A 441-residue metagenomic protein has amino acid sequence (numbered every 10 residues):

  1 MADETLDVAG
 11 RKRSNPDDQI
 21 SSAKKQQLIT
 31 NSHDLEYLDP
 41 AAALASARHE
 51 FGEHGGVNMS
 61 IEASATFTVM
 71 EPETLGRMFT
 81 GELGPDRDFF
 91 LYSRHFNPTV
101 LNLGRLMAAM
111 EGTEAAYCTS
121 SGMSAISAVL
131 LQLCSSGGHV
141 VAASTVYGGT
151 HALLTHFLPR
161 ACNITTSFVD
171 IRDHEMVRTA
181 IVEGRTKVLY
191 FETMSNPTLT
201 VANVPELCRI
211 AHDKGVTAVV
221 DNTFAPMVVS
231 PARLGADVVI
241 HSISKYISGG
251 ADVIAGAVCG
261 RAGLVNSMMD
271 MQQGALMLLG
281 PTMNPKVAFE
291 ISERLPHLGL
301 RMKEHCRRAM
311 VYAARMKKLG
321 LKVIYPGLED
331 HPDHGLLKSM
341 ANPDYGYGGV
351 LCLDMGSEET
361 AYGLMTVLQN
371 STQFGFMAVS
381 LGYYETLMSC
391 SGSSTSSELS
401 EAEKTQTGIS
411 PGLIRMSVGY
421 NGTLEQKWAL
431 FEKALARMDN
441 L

Functional and structural regions predicted by a protein language model:
A2, D7-V8, D18-Y37, A41-E53 (+3 more regions): Conserved PLP-enzyme active-site core in the AAT-like
A2, T66-S124, G149-F157: Conserved N-terminal alpha-helix of the aminotransferase class I/II PLP-enzyme fold
A2-Q27, E114, T155-H156, I181-V182 (+2 more regions): PLP-dependent enzyme catalytic core of the Aspartate aminotransferase-like
Q26-P98, L399: Conserved, charge-rich beta-strand/loop surface module that forms ligand/interface-binding patches within domains
R48-H49, A63-M70, K245, L295 (+5 more regions): Glycine-rich beta-alpha junction loops
V57, D86, N97-L101, V201 (+9 more regions): Electropositive phosphate-/nucleotide-binding environments in soluble metabolic enzymes
D88, E114, I254, V287 (+3 more regions): Short amphipathic alpha-helical segments
K317, K322-I414, V418, L424-K427 (+1 more regions): Conserved C-terminal alpha-helix-loop-beta "cap" of PLP-dependent enzymes that closes/shapes the active-site mouth
